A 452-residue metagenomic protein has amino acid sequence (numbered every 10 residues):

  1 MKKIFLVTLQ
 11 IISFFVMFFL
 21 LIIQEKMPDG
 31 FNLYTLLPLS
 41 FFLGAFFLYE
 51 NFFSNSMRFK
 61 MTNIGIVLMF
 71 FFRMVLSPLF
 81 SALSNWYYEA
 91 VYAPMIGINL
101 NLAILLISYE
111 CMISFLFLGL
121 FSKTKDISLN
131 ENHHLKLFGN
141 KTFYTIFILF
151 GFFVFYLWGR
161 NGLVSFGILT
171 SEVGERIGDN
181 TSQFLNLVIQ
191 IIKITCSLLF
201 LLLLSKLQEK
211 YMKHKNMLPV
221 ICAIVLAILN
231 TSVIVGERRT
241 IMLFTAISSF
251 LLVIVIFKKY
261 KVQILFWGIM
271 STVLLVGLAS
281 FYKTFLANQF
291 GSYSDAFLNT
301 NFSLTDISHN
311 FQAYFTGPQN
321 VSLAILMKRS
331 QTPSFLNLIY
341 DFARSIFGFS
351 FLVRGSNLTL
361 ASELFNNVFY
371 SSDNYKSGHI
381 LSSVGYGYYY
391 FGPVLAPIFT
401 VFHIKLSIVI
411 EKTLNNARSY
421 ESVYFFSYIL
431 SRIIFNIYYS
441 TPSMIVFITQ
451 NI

Functional and structural regions predicted by a protein language model:
M1-N132, P219-L226, T245-Q289, Y439-I452: N-terminal "leader" segments that precede or initiate the main folded domain
F5, E209-M217, V235-G236, F369-S372 (+1 more regions): Short, amphipathic, aromatic/basic-enriched membrane-interface segments that mark the entry/exit of transmembrane
V16-L33, Y88-M95, I168-V188, S372-V384: Juxtamembrane membrane-water interface segments that cap and precede transmembrane helices
P28-Y34, S122-G236, T240-Y260, G268-F290 (+2 more regions): Membrane-embedded catalytic interface detector for glycan/lipid assembly enzymes
L37-F42, F147-V154, I189-F200, S377 (+1 more regions): Hydrophobic alpha-helical transmembrane segments
K60-V75, Y144-W158, S271-A279, I339-G355: Hydrophobic alpha-helical membrane-insertion segments
S171-N186, V276-H403: Small-residue-enriched transmembrane helix-hairpin modules in multi-pass membrane proteins
N186, K376-I452: Hydrophobic alpha-helical segments
